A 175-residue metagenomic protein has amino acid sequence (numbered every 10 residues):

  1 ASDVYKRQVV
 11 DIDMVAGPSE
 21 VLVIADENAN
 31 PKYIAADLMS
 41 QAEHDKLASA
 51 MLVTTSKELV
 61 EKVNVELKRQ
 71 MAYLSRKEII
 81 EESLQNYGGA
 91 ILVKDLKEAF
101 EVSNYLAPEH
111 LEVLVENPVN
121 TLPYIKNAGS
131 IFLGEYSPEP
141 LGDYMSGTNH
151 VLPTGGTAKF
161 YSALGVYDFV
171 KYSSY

Functional and structural regions predicted by a protein language model:
A1-Y5: Short, small-residue-biased leader/transition segments that mark boundaries at the very start of proteins
R7, D37-A42, E66-Q70, A107-P108 (+2 more regions): Short, solvent-exposed amphipathic alpha-helical segments in soluble enzyme and RNA/protein-processing domains
V9-V10, A16-V21, A29, K46-S49 (+5 more regions): Short coil/turn connectors at secondary-structure junctions
M14-N86: A conserved active-site cap/scaffold subdomain adjacent to cofactor or substrate pockets
Y33, K62, E101, N120-T121: Phosphate- and divalent-cation-binding pockets in alpha/beta enzyme and binding domains that engage nucleotide-derived
A90-D95: Short acidic-hydrophobic, aromatic-tinged amphipathic segments that line or gate anion-handling sites
L96, N104-Y175: C-terminal core of ALDH-fold dehydrogenases
